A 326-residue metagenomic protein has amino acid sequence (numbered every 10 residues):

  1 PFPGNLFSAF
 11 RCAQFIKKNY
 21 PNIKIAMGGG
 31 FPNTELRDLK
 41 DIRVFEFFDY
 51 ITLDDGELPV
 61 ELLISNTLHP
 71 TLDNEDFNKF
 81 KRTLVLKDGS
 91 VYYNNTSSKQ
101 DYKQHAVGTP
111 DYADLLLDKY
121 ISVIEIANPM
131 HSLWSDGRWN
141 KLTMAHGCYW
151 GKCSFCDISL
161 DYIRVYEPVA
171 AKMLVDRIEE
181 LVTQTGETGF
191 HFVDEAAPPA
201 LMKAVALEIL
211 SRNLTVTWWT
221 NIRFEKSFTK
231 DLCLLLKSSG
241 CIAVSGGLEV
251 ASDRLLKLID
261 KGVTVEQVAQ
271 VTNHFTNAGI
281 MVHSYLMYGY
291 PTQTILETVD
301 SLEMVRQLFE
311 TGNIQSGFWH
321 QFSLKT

Functional and structural regions predicted by a protein language model:
P1-K103: Glycine-rich beta-alpha loop elements in corrinoid/cobalamin-binding modules across cobalamin-dependent enzymes
F2, F31-N33, L160, A196-P198 (+4 more regions): Active-site-proximal loop/turn and secondary-structure-junction residues that shape catalytic pockets, frequently
K18-N22, L72, L210-T215, F309-N313: Short helix-capping segments at alpha-helix termini
K24-A26, V175-M281, Y290: Conserved SAM/AdoMet-binding glycine-rich loop
P32-L39, M202, R254-I259, Y288-L296 (+1 more regions): Flexible glycine/acidic-rich beta-alpha junction loops that bind and position SAM and/or redox cofactors in anaerobic
L39, L232, T292-Q307: Catalytic cores of alpha/beta
G89-L142: N-terminal [4Fe-4S]-dependent radical SAM core
W134-K172: Canonical Radical SAM [4Fe-4S] cluster-binding loop centered on the CxxxCxxC motif and its immediate flanking residues
